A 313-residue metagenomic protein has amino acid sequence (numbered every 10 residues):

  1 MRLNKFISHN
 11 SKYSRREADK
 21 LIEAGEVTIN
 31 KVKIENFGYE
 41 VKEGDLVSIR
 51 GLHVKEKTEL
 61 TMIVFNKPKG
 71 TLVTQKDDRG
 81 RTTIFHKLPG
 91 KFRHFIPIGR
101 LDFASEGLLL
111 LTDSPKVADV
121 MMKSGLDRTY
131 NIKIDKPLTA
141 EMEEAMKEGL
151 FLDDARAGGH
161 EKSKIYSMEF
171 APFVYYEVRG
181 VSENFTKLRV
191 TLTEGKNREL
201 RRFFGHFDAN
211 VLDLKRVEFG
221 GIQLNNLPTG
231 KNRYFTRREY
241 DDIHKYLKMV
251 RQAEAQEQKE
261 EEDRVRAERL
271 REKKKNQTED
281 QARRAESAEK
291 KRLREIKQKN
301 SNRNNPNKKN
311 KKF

Functional and structural regions predicted by a protein language model:
M1, I7, I243-M249, L293-I296: Intrinsic structural disorder
M1-D45, H206: A basic, amphipathic helix-loop patch mediating RNA/tRNA/ribosome contacts
L3, I63, R128-Y130, K187 (+7 more regions): Bulky hydrophobic/aromatic packing residues
E26, Y39-R251: RNA pseudouridine synthases
A255-F313: Intrinsically disordered, Lys/Arg-rich low-complexity segments
